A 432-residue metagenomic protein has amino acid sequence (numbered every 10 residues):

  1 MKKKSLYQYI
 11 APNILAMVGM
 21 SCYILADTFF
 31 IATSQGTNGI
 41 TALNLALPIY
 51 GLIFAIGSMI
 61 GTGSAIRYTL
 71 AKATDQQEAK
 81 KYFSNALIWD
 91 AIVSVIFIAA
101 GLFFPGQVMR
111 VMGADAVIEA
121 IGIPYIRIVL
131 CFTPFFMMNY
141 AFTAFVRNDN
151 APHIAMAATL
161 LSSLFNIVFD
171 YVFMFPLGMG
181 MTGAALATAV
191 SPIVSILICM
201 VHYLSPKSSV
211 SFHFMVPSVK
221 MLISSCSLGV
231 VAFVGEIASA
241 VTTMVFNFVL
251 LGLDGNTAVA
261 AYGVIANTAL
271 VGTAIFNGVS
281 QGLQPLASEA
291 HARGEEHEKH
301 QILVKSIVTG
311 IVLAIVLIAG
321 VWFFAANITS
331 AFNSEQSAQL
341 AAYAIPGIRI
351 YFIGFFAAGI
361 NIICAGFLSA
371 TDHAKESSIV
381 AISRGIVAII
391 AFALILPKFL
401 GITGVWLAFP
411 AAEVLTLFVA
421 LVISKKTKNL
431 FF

Functional and structural regions predicted by a protein language model:
M1-I14, Y68-F132, M179-V230, A287-I353 (+1 more regions): Short alpha-helical transmembrane segments in multi-pass integral membrane proteins
M1-Q35, P48-G63, R67, A91-I98 (+4 more regions): N-terminal transmembrane alpha-helices
Q8-D27, I128, N139, S162 (+3 more regions): Transmembrane helical elements of multi-pass membrane transporters/channels
L15, L52-I56, V129-C131, V230-I237 (+5 more regions): Hydrophobic alpha-helical transmembrane segments of multi-pass membrane proteins
C22-T41, M109-A116, V172-M179, A240-V271 (+3 more regions): Helix-terminus/linker motif at the lipid-water interface of multi-pass membrane proteins
T28, G101, A144, D170 (+8 more regions): Structural signal for membrane-spanning alpha-helices in multi-pass inner-membrane proteins, emphasizing helix cores
I40-A99, F136-I154, A261-A325, A358-V380: Small-residue-rich hydrophobic transmembrane alpha-helices
G61, I128-R147, A155-N166, A184-C199 (+5 more regions): Short runs within selected transmembrane alpha-helices of multi-pass transporters and secretion channels
